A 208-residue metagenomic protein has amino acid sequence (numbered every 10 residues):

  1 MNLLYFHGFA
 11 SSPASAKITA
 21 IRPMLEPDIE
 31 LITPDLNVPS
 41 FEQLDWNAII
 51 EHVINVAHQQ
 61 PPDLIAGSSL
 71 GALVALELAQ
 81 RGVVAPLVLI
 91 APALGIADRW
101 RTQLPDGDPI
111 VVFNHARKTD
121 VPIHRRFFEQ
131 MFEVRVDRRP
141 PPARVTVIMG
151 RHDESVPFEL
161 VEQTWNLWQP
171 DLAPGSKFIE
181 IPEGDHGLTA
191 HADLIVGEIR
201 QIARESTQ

Functional and structural regions predicted by a protein language model:
M1-L36: Short, surface-exposed "cap/lid" segments of acyl-processing enzymes
A10, D35-S40, L94, D185: Alpha/beta-hydrolase active-site loop signature
D28, A48-V56, V74, S176-I179: Structured catalytic core of nucleotide-sugar glycosyltransferases
P34-A57: Catalytic nucleophile-loop/oxyanion-hole region of alpha/beta-hydrolase and closely related hydrolase-like folds
N47, V83-T207: The alpha/beta-hydrolase serine catalytic core
L64-I65, L87: Conserved alpha/beta-hydrolase fold motif
A66-A75: Gly/Ala-rich beta-loop-alpha elbow adjacent to hydrolase catalytic centers
E77-L78, Q163: Active-site signature of alpha/beta-hydrolase-fold catalytic machinery across serine- and Asp/Cys-nucleophile hydrolases
